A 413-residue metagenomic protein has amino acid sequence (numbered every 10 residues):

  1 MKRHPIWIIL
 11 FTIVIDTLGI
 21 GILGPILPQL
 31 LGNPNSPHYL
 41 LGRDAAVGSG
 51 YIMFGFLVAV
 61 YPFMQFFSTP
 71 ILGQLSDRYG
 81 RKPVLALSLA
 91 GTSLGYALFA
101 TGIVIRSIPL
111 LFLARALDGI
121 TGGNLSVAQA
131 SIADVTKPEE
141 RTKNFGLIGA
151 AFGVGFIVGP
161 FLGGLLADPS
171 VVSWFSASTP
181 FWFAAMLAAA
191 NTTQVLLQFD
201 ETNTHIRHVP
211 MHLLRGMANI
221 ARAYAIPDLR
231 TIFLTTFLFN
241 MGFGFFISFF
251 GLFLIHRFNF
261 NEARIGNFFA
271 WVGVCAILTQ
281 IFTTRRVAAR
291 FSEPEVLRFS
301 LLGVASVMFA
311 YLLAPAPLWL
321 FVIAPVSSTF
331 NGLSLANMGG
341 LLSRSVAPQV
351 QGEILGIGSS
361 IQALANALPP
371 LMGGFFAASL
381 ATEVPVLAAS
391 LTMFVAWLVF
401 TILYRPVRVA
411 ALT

Functional and structural regions predicted by a protein language model:
V14, G95, I108-G123, W319-L333: Hydrophobic core of transmembrane alpha-helices in multi-pass small-molecule transporters, especially MFS/SLC-type
I26-Y51, S248-R264: Short amphipathic helix-loop junctions that connect adjacent transmembrane helices in Major Facilitator Superfamily/SLC
F67-G80, T279-E293, A377: Helix-to-loop junctions at the C-terminal end of transmembrane segments in multipass secondary transporters
A90-I105, L302-P315: C-terminal ends and interior cores of transmembrane alpha-helices in multi-pass membrane transporters/permeases
F112-F152: Cytoplasmic helix-loop-helix junction between adjacent transmembrane helices in 12-TM secondary transporters
M186-H205, A396-Y404: C-terminal membrane-cytosol helix-exit motif in multi-pass small-molecule transporters
D200-L234: Juxtamembrane intracellular "pre-TM" segments in multi-pass secondary transporters
P294-M338: C-terminal transmembrane helical hairpin of 12-TM major facilitator-type secondary transporters
